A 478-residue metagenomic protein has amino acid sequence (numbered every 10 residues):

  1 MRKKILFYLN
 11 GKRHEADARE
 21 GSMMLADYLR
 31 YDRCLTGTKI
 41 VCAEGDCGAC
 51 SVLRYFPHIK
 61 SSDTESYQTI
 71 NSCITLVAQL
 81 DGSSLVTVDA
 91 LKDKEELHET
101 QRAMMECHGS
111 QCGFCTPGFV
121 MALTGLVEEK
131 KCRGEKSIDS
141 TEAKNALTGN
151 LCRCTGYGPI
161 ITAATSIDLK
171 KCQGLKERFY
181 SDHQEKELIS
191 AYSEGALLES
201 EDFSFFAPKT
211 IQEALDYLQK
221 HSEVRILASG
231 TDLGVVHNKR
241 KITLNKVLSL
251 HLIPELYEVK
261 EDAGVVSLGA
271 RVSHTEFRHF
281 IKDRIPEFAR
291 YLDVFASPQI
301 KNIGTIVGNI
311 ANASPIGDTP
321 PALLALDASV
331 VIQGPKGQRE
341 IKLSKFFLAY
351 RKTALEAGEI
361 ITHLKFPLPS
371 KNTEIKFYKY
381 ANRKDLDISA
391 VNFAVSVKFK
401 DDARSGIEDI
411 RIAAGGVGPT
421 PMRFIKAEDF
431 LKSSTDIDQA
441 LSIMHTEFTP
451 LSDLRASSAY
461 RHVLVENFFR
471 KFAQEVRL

Functional and structural regions predicted by a protein language model:
K12-G21: Short, contiguous acidic and Ser/Thr-rich linear segments
R13, L53-F56, T69, E95 (+3 more regions): C-terminal structural segment of proteins
G21-Y28, S51, L76, S273-T275 (+1 more regions): Short, structural beta-strand-to-alpha-helix junction motif
S22-V52: A basic, amphipathic helix-loop patch mediating RNA/tRNA/ribosome contacts
L35, I40-A43, S66, M105-H108 (+1 more regions): Residue-level signal for mature regions of secreted extracellular proteins and peptides
C42, C47-C50, C73, C112-C115 (+2 more regions): Short cysteine clusters
R54-V88: S4-like RNA-binding module at protein N-termini
